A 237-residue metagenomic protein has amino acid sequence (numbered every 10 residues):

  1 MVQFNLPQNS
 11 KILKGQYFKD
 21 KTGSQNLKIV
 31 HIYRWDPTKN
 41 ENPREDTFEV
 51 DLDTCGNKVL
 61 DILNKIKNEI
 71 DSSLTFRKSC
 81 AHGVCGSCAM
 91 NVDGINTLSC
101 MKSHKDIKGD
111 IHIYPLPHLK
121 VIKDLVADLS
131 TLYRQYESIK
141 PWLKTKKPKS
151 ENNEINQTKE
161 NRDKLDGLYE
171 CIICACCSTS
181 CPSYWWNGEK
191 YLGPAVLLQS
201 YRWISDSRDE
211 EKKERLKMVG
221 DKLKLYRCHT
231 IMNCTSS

Functional and structural regions predicted by a protein language model:
M1-K21: Short, Gly/Pro- and small/polar-rich lid/capping loops
Q25-F48: Eukaryote-biased recognition of intrinsically disordered, low-complexity regulatory segments
Y33, N91-I95: Short strand-turn-strand beta-turns centered on an Asx-Gly dipeptide
D46-N57: Short, contiguous acidic and Ser/Thr-rich linear segments
G56-S72, I111-S237: Ferredoxin-type iron-sulfur electron-transfer modules in oxidoreductases and energy-metabolism complexes
C80-A89: Short, structured protein-protein interaction patches enriched in aromatics and acidic/basic residues, typified by
S103-H104: A generic structural motif
